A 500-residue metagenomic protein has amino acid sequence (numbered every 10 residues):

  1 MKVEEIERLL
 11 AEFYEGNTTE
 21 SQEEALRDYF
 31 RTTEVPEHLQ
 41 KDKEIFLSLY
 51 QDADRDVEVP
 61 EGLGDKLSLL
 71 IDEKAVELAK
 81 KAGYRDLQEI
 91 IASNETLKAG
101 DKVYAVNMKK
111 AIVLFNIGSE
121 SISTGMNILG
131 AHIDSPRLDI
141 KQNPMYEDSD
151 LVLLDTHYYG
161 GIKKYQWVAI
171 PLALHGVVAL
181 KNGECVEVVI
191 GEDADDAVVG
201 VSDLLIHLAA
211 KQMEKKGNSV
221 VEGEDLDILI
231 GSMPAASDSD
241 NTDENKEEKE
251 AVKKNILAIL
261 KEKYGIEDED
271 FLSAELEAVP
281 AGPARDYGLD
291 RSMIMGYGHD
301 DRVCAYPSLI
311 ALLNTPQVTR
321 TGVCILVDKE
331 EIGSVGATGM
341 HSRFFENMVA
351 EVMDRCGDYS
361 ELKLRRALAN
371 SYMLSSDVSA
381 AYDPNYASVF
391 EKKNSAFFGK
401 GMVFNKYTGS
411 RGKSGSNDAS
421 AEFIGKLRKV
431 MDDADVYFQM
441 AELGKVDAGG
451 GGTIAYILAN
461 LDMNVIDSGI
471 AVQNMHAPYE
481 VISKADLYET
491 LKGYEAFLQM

Functional and structural regions predicted by a protein language model:
M1-K2, V59, A419: A generic short alpha-helical patch detector that favors 3-5-residue windows in or near N-terminal regions
M1-V35: Short, amphipathic alpha-helical interaction patch
E12-E15, S48-D52, N474: General structural signal for alpha-helix termini and helix-helix connectors
Y14, A53-E58, H132, Y479-E480: Short, exposed beta-strand "edge-strand" segments with a Pro/Gly-rich flavor and a Y/T-containing core
T18-T19, E34-V35, Q51, R55 (+2 more regions): Short linear sequence elements within intrinsically disordered, low-complexity coil regions
E20, V57-E61, V106-M108, S123: Generic alpha-helical scaffold signal
E24, D28, T32-K81: Positively biased amphipathic helices and basic secretion/translocation or surface-docking motifs that either flank
E73-V76, A82-M500: N-terminal hydrophobic/helix-forming segments and targeting peptides
